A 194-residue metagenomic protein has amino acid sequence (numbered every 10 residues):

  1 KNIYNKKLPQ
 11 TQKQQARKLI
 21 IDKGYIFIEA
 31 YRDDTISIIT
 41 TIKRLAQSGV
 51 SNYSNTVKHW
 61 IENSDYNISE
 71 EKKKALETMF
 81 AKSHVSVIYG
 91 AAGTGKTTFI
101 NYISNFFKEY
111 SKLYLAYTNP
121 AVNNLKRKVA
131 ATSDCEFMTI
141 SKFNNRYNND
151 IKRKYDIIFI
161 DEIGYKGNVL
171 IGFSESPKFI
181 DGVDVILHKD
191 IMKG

Functional and structural regions predicted by a protein language model:
K1-N52: N-terminal accessory nucleic-acid engagement/regulatory domains that precede and modulate ATP-driven motor cores
I28-R32, Y66-S69, L115: Conserved phosphate/pyrophosphate-binding and hydrolysis machinery centered on Walker-type P-loop NTPases, extending
A30, I68, F80, K152 (+1 more regions): Residue-level marker of regulatory loop/turn positions in helix-turn-helix DNA-binding domains and in histidine
I38, S48-K73: N-terminal pre-Walker A segment at the start of P-loop NTPase domains
D65-K82, N101: Pre-Walker A adenine-sensing motif
S86-G194: ASCE P-loop NTPase helicase motor core
